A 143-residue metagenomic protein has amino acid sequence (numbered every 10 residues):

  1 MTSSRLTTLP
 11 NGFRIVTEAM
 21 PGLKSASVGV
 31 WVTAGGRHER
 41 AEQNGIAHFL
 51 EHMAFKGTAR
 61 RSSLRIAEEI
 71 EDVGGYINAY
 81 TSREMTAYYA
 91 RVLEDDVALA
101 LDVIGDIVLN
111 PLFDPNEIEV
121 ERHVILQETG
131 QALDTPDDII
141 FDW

Functional and structural regions predicted by a protein language model:
M1-E68, Y89-V92, D102-I104: His/Glu-rich zincin catalytic helix
V32, A59, R65-W143: Acidic/histidine-enriched segments that form metal/cofactor-coordinating and catalytic pocket/exosite environments
